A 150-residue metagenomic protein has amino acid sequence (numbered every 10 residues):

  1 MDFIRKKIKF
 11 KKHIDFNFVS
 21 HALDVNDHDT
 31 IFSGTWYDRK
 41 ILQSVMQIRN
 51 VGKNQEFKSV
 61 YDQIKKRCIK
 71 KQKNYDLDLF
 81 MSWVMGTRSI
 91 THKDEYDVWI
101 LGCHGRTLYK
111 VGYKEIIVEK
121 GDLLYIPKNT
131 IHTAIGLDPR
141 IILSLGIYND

Functional and structural regions predicted by a protein language model:
M1-L23: An N-terminal JmjN-like helical accessory module and its immediate linker preceding a catalytic domain
D24-D122, T130-D150: Active-site region of the double-stranded beta-helix
Y125: Conserved beta-strand-loop-short alpha-helix elements that form and flank the Mn2+/Mg2+-coordinating active site
